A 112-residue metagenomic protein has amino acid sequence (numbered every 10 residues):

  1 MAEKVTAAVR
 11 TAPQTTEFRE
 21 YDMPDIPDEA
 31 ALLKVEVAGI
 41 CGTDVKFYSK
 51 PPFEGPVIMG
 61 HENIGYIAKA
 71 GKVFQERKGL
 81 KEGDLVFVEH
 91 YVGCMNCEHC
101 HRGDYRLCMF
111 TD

Functional and structural regions predicted by a protein language model:
A2-A8: Short structural boundary motif marking the start of a folded domain
A12-Q14, P27: Residue-level recognition of beta-strand termini and adjacent short loop/turns
T15-D22: Short glycine/threonine/proline-enriched tight-turn/helix- or strand-capping micro-motif at secondary-structure
M23, C94-D112: NAD(P)H dinucleotide-binding glycine-rich loop of Rossmann-like/cofactor-binding domains, especially the beta1-alpha1
P24-A38, Y48-E98: Glycine-rich beta-strand-centered segment in the early N-terminal region that forms part of a ligand/cofactor-binding
T43-F47: Cytochrome P450 core scaffold surrounding the K-helix E-X-X-R motif and the conserved "meander" helix-loop region
